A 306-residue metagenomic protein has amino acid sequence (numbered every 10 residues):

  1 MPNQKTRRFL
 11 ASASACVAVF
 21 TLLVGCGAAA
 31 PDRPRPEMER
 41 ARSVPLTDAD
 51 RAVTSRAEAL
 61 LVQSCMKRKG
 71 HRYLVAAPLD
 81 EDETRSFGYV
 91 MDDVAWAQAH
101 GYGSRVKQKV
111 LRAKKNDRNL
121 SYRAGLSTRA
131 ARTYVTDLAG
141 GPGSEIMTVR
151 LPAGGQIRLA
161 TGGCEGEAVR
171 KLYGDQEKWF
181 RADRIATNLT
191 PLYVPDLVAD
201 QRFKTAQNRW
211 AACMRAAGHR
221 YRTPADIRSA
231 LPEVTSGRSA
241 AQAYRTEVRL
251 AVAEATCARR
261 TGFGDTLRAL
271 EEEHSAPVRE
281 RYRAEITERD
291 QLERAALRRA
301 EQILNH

Functional and structural regions predicted by a protein language model:
P2-T6, L10-S12, C16, F20-L23 (+1 more regions): Mitochondrial intermembrane space
